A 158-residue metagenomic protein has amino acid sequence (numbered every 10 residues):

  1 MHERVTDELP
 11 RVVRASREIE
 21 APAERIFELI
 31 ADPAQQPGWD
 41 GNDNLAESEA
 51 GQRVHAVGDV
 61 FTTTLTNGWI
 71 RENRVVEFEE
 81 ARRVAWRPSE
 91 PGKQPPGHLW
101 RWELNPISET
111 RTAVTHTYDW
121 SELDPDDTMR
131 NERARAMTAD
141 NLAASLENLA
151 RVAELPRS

Functional and structural regions predicted by a protein language model:
M1-E18, I107, D140, E147 (+1 more regions): Hydrophobic-ligand-binding modules of eukaryotic lipid transfer/binding families
M1-Q52: Hydrophobic ligand-binding cavity/cleft-lining segments
E20-E24, V76-A81, E103-A113: A short, structured loop/turn motif at beta-sheet edges
E24-E28, E77, E109, A144-E147 (+1 more regions): Replace "anionic and nucleotidyl ligands
E47-K93, L99, A113-T115, N148-S158: Glycine-rich portal/gate segments that line the openings of hydrophobic small-molecule binding cavities
E90-A144: Beta-strand/loop substructures that line and gate deep hydrophobic ligand-binding cavities in soluble
